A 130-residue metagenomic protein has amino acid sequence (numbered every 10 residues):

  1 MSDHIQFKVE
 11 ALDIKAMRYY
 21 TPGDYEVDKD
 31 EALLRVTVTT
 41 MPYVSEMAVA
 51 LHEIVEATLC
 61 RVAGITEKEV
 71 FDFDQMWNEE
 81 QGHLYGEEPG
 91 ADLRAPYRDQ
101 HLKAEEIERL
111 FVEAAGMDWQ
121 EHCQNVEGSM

Functional and structural regions predicted by a protein language model:
M1-M47, R61-M130: Metalloprotease/metallohydrolase-associated module, dominated by Zn2+-dependent proteases
A48-C60: Active-site recognition of the HExxH zinc-binding catalytic motif
